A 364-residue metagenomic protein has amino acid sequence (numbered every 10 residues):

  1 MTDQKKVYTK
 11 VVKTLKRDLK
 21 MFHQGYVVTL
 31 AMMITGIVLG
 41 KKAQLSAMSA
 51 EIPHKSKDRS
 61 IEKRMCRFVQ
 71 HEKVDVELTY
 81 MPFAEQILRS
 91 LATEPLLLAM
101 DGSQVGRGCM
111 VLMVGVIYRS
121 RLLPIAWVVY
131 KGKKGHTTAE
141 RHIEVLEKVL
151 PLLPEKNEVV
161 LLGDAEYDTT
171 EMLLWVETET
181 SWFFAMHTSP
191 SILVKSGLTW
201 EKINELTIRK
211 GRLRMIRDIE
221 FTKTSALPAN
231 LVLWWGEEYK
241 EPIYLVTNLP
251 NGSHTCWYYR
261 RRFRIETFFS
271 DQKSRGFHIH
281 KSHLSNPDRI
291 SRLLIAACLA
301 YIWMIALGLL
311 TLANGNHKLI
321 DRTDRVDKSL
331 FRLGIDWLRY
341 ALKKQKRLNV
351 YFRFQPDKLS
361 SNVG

Functional and structural regions predicted by a protein language model:
M1-K42, T79-M81, L91-L96, R107-C109 (+1 more regions): Single, function-defining residue in the core of a domain
A31, L45-S46, E62: Short amphipathic alpha-helical segments
V38, H54, H71: Nucleic-acid substrate recognition interfaces
L45-S56: DNA-recognition alpha helix
H54, P95-L97, G102-S103: Short, surface-exposed loop/strand segments
D58-H71: Major-groove recognition helix of helix-turn-helix-like DNA-binding domains
F68-F83, I87: Short, basic alpha-helical nucleic acid-contact segments in DNA-binding proteins and DNA transaction factors
L112-V114: Short beta-strand motif preference
